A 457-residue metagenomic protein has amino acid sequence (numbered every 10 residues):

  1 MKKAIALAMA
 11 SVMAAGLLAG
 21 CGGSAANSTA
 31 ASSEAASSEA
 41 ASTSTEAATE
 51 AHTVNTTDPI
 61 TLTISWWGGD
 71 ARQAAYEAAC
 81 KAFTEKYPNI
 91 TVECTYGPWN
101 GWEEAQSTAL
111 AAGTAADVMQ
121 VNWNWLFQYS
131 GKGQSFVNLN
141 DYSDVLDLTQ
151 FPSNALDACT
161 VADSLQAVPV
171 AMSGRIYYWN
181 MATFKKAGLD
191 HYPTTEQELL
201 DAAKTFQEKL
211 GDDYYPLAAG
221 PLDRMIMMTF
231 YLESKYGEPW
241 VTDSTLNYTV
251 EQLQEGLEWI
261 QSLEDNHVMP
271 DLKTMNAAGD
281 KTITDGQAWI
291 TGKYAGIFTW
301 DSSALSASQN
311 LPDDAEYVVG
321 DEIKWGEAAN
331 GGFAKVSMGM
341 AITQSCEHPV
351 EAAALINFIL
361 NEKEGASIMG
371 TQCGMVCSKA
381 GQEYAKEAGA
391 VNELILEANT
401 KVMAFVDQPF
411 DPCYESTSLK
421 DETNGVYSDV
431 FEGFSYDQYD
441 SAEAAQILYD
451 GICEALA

Functional and structural regions predicted by a protein language model:
E46-V54, N122-I176, L200, Q252 (+3 more regions): Hinge/lid segment of periplasmic solute-binding proteins
T57-G69, I90-T95, D117-V118, Y215-L217: Short, well-ordered beta-strand elements
A82-F151, A182-T194, Q287-G296, N310: Extracytoplasmic "Venus flytrap"/periplasmic binding protein-like
E85, T91, A187, N266 (+1 more regions): Extracytoplasmic/periplasmic substrate-recognition and gating elements
N124-Q134, N154-H191, A219-T242, D265 (+3 more regions): Periplasmic solute-binding protein
S135-N138, L305, M338-D421: Mature extracytoplasmic/periplasmic domains
A203-K204, T245-A277, E322: Glycine-centered hinge/linker elements that transmit conformational signals in sensory and ligand-binding systems
A334, E397-I452, L456: C-terminal capping/gating helix-and-loop segments adjacent to ligand/active sites or protein-protein/ligand interfaces
